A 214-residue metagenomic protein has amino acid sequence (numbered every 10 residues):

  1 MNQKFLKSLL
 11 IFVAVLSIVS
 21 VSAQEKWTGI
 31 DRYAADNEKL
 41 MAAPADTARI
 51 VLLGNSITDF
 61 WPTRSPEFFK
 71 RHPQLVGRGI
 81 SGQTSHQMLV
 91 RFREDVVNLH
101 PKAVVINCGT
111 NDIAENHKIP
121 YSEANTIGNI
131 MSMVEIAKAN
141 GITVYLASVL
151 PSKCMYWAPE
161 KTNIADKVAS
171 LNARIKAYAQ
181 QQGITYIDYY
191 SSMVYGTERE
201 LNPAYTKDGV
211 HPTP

Functional and structural regions predicted by a protein language model:
M1-E25: Bacterial Sec-dependent N-terminal signal peptides
V13, L150-P214: Catalytic His-Asp segment of secreted/periplasmic serine-dependent ester chemistry enzymes
S22-A103: Serine-esterase "nucleophile elbow" of acetyl-processing enzymes
R78-S81, C108-G109, I113, H117-K118: Cell-envelope and extracellular/periplasmic
V105-G109, I130-V134, N140, Y145-A147: Conserved, well-ordered alpha-helix/loop/beta-strand core segments that scaffold catalytic motifs
Y121-M131, A165-L171: Charged helix-capping and loop-helix junction motifs
